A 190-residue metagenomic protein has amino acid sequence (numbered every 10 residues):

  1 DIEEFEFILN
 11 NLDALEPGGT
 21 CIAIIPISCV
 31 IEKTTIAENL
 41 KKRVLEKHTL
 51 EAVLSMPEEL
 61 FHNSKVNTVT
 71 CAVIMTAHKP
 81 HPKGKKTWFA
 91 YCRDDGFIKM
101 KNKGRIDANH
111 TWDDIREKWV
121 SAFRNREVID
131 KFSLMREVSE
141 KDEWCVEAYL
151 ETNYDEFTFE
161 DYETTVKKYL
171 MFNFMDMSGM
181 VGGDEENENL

Functional and structural regions predicted by a protein language model:
D1-L190: A conserved structural/catalytic subdomain of Rossmann-like adenosyl-cofactor enzymes
